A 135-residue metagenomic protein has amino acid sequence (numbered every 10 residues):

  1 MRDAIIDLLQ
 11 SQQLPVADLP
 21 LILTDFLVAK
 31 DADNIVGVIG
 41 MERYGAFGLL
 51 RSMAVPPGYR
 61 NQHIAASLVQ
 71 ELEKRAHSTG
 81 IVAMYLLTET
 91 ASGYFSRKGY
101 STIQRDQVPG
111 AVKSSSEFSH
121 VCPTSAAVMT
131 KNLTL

Functional and structural regions predicted by a protein language model:
M1, A46, T90-A91: A generic "binding-loop/recognition-motif" signal
M1-D18, K30, A126-V128, N132-L135: Short amphipathic alpha-helix that is part of the acyltransferase structural core
V28, N34-R43, F47-A54: Conserved beta-strand in the GNAT
V55, N61-K74, L86: Conserved acetyl-CoA-binding loop-helix of GNAT-fold acetyltransferases
K74-T90: Conserved GNAT acetyl-CoA-binding A-motif
E89-E117: Conserved active-site alpha-helix within GNAT-family acetyltransferase domains
V108-L135: C-terminal "cap" of GNAT-fold acetyltransferases
